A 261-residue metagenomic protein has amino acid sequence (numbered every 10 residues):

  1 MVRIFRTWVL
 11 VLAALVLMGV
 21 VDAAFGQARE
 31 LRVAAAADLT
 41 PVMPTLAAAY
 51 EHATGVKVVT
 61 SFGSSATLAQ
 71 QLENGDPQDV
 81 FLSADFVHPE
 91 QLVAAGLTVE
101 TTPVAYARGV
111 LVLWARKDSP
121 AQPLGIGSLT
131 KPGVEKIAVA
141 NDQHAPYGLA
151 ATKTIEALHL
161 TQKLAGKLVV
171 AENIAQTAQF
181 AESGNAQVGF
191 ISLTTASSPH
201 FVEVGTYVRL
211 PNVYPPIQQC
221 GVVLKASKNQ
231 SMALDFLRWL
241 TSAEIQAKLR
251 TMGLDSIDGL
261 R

Functional and structural regions predicted by a protein language model:
M1-F5: N-terminal secretory signal peptides that target proteins for export/translocation
R6-V9, V56: Serine/threonine-rich, low-complexity intrinsically disordered segments
W8-D22: Bacterial N-terminal signal peptides
A14-L17, V33, V80: A subset of signal/propeptide-processing and intrinsically disordered low-complexity segments in secreted/extracellular
F25-F62, A66-D76, S83-F86, E90-V99 (+2 more regions): Exported/periplasmic ABC-transporter solute-binding proteins
